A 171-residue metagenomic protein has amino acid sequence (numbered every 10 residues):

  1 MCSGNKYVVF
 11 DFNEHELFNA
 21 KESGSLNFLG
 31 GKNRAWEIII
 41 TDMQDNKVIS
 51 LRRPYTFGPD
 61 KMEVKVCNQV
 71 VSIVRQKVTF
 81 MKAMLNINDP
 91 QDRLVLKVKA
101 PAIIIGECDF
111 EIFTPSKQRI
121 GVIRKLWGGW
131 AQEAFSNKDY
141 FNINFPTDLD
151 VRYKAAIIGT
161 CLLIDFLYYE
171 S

Functional and structural regions predicted by a protein language model:
M1-E37, M43-V48, R53-D60, C67-V70 (+1 more regions): Low-complexity or membrane-interfacial segments used for flexible interactions
